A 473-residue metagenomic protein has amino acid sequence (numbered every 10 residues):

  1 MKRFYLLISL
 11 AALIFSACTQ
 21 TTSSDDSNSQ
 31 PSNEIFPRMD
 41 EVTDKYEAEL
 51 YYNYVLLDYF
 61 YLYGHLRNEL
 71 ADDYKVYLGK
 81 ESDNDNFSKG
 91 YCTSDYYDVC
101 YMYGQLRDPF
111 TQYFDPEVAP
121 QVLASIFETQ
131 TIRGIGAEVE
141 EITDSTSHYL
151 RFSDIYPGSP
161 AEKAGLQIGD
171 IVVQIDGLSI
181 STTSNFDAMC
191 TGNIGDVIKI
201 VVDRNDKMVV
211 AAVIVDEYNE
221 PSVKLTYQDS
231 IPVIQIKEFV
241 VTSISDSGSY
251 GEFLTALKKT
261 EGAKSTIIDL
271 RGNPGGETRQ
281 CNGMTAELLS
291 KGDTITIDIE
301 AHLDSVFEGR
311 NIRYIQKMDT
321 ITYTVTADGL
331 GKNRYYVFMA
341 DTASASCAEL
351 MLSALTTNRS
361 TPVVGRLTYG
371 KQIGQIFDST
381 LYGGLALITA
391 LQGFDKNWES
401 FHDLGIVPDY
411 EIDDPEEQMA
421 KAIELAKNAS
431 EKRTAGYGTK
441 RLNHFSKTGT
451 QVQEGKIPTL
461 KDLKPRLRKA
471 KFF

Functional and structural regions predicted by a protein language model:
M1-F4, T19: Positively charged n-region of N-terminal signal peptides that target proteins for export
I8-S16: Bacterial N-terminal signal peptides
F15-D44: Bacterial Sec-dependent N-terminal signal peptides
E34-T43, E81-G90, P157-P160, Q174 (+6 more regions): Second-shell loop/turn segments in exported
E49, D58-Y149, V197, N205-E220 (+2 more regions): Extended, small/polar residue-biased N-terminal targeting/export presequences and adjacent propeptide/linker tracts
N53, M102, A137, A161 (+8 more regions): Terminal peptide-recognition signature
E128-T182, V241: PDZ/PDZ-like domain segments forming the peptide/carboxylate-binding groove, activating on the N-terminal beta-strands
C190-T380: Cleft-lining beta-strand/loop regions that shape enzyme active-site pockets
